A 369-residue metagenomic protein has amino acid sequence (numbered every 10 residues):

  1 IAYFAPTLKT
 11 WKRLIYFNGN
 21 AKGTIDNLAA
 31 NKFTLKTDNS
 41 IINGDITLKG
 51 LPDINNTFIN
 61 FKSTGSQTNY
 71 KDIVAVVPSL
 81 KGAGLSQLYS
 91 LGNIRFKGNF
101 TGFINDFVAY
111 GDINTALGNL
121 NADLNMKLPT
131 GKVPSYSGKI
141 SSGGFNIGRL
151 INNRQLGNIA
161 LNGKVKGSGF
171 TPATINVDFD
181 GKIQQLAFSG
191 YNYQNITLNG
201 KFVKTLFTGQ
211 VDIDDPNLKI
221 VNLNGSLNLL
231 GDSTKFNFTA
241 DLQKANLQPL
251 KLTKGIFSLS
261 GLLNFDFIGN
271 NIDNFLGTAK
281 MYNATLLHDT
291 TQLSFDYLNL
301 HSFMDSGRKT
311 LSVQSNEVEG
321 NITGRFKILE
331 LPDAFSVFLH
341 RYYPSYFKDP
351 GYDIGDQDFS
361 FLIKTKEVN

Functional and structural regions predicted by a protein language model:
I1-D53, K62-A75, A83, Q87-G131 (+6 more regions): Hydrophobic lipid-interacting interfaces of membrane-associated proteins
D353: Catalytic P-loop NTP-binding/switch module of NTPases
